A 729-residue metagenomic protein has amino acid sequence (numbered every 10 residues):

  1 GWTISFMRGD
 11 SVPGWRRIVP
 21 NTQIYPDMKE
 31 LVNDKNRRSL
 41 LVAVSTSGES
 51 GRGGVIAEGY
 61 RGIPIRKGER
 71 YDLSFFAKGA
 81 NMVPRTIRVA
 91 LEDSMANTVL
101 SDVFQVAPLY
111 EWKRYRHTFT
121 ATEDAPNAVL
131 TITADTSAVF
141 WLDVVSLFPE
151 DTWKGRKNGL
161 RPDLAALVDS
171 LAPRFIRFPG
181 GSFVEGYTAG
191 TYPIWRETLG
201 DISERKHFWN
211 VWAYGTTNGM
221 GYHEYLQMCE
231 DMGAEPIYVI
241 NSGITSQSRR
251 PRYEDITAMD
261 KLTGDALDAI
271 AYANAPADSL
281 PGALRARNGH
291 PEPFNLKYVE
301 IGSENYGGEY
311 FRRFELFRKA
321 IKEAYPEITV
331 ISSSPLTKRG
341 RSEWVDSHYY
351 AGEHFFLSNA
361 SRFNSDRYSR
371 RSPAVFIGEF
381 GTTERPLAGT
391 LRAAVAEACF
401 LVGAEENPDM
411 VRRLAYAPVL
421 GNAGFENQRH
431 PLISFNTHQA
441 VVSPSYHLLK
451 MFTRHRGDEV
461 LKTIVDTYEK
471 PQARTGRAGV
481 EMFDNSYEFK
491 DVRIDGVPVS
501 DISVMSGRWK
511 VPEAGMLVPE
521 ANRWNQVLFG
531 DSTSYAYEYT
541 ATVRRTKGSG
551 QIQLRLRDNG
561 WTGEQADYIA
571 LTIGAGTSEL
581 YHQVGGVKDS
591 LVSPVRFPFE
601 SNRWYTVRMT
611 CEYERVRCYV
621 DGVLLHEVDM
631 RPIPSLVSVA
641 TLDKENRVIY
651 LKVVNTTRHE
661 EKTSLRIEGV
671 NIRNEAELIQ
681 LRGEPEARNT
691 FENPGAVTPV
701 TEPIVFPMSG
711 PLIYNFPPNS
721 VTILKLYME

Functional and structural regions predicted by a protein language model:
G1, T120-D124, T131-G215, L226-E230 (+1 more regions): An acidic-aromatic substrate-binding cleft motif
G14-S39, V184-Y222, R249-G264, A275-E300: Aromatic- and acidic-residue-enriched carbohydrate-binding clefts of CAZyme catalytic domains
E49-S170: Extended acidic/polar, glycine-enriched regions that form or flank non-catalytic beta-rich accessory modules
M228, L316-S333, W344, H348-R456 (+2 more regions): Catalytic-core region of carbohydrate-active enzymes that cleave or remodel glycosidic bonds
L401, N407-P408, A415, H430-A473 (+4 more regions): Catalytic cores of secreted or luminal carbohydrate-active enzymes
K470-I633: Extracellular glycan-recognition regions
L636-I672, L678, T722-I723: Carbohydrate-binding surface patches
N671-P717: Acidic, Ser/Thr/Pro-rich beta/coil linker or hinge segments at domain junctions
